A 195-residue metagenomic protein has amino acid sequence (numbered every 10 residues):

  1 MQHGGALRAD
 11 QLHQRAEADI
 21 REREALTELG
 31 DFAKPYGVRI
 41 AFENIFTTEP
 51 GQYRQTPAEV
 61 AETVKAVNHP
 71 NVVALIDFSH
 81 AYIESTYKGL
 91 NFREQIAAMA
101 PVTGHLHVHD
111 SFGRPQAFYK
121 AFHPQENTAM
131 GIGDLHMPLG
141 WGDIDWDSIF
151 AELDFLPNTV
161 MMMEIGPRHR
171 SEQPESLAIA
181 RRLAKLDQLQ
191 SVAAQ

Functional and structural regions predicted by a protein language model:
M1-V73: Active-site acidic/histidine proton-transfer and metal-coordination neighborhood in alpha/beta enzyme cores
E28, P57, A61-Q195: Histidine-acidic metal/acid-base catalytic patches
